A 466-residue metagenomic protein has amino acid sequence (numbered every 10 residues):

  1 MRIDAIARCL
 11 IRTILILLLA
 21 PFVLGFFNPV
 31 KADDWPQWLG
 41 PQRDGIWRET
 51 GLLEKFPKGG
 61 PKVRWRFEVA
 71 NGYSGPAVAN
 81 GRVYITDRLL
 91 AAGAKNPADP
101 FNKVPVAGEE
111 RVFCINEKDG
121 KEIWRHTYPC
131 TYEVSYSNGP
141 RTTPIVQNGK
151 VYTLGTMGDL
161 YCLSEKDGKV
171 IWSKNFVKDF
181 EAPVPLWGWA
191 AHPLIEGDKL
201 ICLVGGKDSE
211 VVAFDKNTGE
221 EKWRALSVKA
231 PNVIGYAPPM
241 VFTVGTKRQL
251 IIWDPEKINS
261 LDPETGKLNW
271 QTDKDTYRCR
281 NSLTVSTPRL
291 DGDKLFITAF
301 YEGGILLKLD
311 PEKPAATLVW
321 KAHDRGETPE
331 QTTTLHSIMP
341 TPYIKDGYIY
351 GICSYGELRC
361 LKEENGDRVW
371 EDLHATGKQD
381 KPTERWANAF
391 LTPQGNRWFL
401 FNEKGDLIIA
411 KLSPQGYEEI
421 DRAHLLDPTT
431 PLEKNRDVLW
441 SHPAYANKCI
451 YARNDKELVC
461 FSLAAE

Functional and structural regions predicted by a protein language model:
M1-I11: N-terminal secretory signal peptides that target proteins for export/translocation
I3, F26-F27: Short, aromatic- and cysteine-enriched interfacial helices/patches that mediate contacts at lipid membranes
I6-R8, P21, H424, A465: Intrinsic disorder/low-complexity segments
I11-I14, S164: Residue-level detector of bioactive/disordered segments in secreted/extracellular proteins and virion assembly
T13-F26: Bacterial N-terminal signal peptides
P29-E466: Noncatalytic, solvent-exposed loop/strand surfaces of beta-propeller-type extracellular/periplasmic domains
